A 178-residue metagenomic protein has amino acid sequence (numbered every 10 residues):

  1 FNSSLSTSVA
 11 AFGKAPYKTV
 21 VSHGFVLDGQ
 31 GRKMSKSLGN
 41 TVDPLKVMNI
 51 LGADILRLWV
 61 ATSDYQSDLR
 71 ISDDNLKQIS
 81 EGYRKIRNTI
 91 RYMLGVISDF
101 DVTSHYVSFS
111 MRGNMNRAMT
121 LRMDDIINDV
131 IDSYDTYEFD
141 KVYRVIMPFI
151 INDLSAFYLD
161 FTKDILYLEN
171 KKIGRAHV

Functional and structural regions predicted by a protein language model:
F1-G13: Metal-dependent nuclease catalytic cores in nucleic-acid-processing enzymes, especially RNase H-like/related
K14-R175: Long, charged, mostly alpha-helical binding arms that flank functional sites
